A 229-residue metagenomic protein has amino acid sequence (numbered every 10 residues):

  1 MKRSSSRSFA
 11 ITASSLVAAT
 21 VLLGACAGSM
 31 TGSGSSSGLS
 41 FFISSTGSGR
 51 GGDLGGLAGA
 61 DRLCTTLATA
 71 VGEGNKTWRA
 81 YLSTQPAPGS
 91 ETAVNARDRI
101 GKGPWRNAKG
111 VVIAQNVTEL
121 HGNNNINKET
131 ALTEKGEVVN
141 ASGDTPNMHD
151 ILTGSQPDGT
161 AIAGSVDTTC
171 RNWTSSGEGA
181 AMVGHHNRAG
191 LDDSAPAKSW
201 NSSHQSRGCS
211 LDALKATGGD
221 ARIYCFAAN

Functional and structural regions predicted by a protein language model:
K2-L16: Bacterial N-terminal signal peptides that target proteins for export
L22-A25: C-terminal motif of bacterial Sec signal peptides marking the signal peptidase cleavage site
A27-N229: Secreted/extracellular ectodomain signature
